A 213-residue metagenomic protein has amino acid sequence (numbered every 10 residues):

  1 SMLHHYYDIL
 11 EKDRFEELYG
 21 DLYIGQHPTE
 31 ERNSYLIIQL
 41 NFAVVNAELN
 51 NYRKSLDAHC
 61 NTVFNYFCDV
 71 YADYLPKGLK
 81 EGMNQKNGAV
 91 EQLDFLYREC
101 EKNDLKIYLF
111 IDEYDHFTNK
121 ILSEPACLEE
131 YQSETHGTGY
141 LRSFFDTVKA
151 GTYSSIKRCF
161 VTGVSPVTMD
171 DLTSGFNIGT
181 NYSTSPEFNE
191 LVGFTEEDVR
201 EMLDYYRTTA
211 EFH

Functional and structural regions predicted by a protein language model:
S1-H213: Phosphate-binding site recognition
